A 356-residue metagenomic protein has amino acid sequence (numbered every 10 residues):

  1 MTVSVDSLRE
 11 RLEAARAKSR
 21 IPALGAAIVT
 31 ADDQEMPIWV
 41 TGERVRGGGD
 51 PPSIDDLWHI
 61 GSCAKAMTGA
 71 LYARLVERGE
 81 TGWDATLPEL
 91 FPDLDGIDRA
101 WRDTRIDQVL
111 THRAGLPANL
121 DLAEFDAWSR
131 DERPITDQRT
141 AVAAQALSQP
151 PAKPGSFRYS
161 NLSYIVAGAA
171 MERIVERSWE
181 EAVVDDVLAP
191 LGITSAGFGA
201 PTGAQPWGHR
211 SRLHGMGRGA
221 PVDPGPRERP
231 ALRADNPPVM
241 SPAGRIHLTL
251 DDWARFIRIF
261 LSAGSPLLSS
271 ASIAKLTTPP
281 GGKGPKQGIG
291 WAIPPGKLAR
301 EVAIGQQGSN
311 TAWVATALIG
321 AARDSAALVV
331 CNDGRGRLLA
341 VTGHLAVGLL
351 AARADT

Functional and structural regions predicted by a protein language model:
V3-I60, E80: Short, conserved catalytic-motif segment at the N-terminal edge
S19-P22, G48-V109, P150-L162, S241-G244 (+1 more regions): Short active-site loop at a secondary-structure junction that contains or immediately precedes the catalytic residue(s)
T30-D33, P295-L298, G320-R323: Short acidic-glycine loop/turn motifs at beta-strand connectors
P37-W39, Q306, V314-D333: Short, well-ordered beta-strand elements
I38-W39, D98-Q307: Short, surface-exposed loop or secondary-structure junction motifs that flank catalytic or metal-binding residues
E43-R46, G264, G334-G336: A short acidic/small-residue loop/turn micro-motif
G48-D50, V314-A317, R337-G343: A short, polar/proline- and glycine-enriched secondary-structure boundary/capping micro-motif
K283, G296, R300, N332-T356: Short, gly/Ser/Thr-rich active-site loops of penicillin-recognizing serine hydrolases
